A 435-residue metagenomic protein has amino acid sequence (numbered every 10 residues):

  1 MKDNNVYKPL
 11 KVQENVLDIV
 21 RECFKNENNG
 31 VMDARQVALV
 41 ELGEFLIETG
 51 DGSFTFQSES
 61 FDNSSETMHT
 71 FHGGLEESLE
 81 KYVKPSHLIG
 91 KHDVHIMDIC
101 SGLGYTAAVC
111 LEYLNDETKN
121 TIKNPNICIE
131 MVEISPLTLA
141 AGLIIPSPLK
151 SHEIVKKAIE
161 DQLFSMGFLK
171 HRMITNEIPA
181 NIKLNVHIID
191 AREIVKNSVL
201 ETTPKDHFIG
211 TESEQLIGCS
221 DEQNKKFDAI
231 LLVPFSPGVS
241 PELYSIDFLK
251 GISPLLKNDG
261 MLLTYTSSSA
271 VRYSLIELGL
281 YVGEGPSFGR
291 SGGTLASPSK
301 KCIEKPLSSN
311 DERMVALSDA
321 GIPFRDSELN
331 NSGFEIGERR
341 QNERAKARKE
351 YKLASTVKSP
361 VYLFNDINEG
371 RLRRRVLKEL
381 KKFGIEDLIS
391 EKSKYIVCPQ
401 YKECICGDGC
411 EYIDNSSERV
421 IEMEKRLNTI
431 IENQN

Functional and structural regions predicted by a protein language model:
M1-V94, V109-I154, A158-I159, L163-F164 (+3 more regions): Rossmann-like AdoMet
K2-E14, D18-N29, G43, N197-E212 (+2 more regions): SAM/dcSAM-binding transferase cores
H92-Y105: Conserved class I S-adenosyl-L-methionine
L143-C219: S-adenosyl-L-methionine
D228-E242: A short SAM/SAH-binding and catalytic strip from SAM-dependent methyltransferases
A229-L231, D259-T266: Conserved beta-strand signature within the Rossmann-like core of class I S-adenosyl-L-methionine
E242-N258: A short glycine-rich, Lys/Arg-flanked "PGG" loop and its adjoining helix->strand segment in the class I
R272-L295: Conserved Class I S-adenosyl-L-methionine
